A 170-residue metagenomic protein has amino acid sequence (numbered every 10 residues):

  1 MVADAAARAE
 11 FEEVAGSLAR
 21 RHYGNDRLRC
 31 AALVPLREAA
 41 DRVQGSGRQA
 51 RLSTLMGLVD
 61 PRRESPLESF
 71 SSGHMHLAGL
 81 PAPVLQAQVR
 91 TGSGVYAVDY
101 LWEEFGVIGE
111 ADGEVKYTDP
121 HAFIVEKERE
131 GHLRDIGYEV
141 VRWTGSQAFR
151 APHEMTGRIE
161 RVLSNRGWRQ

Functional and structural regions predicted by a protein language model:
M1-R27: Hydrophobic alpha-helical segments and helix pairs
H22-Q170: Surface segments flanking catalytic/ligand-binding clefts of nucleic-acid enzymes
